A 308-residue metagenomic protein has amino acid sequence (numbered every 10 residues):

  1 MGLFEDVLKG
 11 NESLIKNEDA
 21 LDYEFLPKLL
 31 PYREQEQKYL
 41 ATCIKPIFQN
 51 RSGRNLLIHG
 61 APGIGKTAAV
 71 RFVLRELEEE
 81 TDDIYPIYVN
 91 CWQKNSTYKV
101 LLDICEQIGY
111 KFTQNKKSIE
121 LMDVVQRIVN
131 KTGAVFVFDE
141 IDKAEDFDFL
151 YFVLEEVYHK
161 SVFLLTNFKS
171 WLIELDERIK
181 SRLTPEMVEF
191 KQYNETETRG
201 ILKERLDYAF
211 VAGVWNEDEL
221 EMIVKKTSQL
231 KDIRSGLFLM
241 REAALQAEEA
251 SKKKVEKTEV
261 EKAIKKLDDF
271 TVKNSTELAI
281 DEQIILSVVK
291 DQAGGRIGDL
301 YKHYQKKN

Functional and structural regions predicted by a protein language model:
M1-G53: A short, basic N-terminal segment
L8-S13, D22, V70, W92-I201 (+5 more regions): Mid-core helix/loop region of P-loop NTP-binding domains shared across ATPases and GTPases
A41, E282-K290, Y301: Hydrophobic residues on short alpha-helical segments
N50-F72, Q93: Walker A/P-loop nucleotide-binding motif
N55-L57, E79-W92, E186: Conserved catalytic segments around the Walker B and adjacent sensor/switch elements of P-loop NTPase domains
R75-Y85, G109-F112: Post-Walker A helix-loop "phosphate-sensing" segment adjacent to the P-loop in P-loop NTPases
A247-T271: Conserved C-terminal helix/linker of AAA+ ATPases
G294-Y304: Short acidic, hydrophobic short linear motifs in intrinsically disordered regions
